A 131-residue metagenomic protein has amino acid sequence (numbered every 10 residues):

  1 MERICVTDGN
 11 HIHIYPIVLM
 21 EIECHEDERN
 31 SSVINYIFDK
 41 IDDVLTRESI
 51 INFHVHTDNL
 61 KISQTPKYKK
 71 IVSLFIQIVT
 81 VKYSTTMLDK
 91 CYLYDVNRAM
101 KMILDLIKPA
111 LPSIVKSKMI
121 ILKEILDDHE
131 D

Functional and structural regions predicted by a protein language model:
M1-D131: SEC14/CRAL-TRIO lipid-binding/transfer domains and related phosphoinositide-recognition modules that form deep
